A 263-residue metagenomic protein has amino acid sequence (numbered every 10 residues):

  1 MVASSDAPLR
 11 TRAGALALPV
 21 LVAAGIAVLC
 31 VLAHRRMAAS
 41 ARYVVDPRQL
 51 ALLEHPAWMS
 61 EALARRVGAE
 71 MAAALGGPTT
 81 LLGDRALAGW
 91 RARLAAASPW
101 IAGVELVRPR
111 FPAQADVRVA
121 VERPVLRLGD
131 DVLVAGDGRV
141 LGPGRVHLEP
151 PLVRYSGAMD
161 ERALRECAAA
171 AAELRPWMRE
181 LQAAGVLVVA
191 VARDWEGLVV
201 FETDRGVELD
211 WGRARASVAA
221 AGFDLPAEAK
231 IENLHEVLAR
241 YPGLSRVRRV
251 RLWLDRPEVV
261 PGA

Functional and structural regions predicted by a protein language model:
M1-L53, G68-A263: Charged, solvent-exposed interaction patches on well-folded alpha/beta domains that mediate macromolecular contacts
A57-E61: Extracytoplasmic "Venus flytrap"
A64-R65: Helix-start/capping segments and mature chain N-termini
